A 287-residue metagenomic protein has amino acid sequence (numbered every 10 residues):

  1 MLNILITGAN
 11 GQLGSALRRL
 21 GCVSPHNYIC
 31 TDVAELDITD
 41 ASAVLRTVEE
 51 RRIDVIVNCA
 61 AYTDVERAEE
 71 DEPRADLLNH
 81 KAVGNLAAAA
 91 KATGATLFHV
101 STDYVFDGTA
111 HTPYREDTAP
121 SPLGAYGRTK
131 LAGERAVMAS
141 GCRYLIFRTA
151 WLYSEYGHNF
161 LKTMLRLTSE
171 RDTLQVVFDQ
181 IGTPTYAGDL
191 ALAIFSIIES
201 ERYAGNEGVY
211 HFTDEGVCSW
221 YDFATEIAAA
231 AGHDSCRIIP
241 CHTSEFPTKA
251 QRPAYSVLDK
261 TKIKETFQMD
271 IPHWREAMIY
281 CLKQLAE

Functional and structural regions predicted by a protein language model:
L2-L20: N-terminal Rossmann NAD(P)H-binding glycine-rich loop of SDR-like oxidoreductase domains
I29-D40: Rossmann-fold cofactor-recognition segment
A41-H80, A89: NAD(P)H-binding glycine-rich loop region in Rossmannoid oxidoreductase-like domains and their noncatalytic homologs
L77, K81-N85, V105-F147, W151-L152: Catalytic helix-loop patch of NAD(P)-dependent Rossmann-fold dehydrogenases
R135-G182, G188-S196: NAD(P)-dependent short-chain dehydrogenase/reductase
S200-P247: Mid/C-terminal beta-alpha module of Rossmann-like enzyme folds, strongest in SDR-family dehydrogenases/epimerases
W220, C241-K260, H273: Active-site loop of classical SDR/Rossmann-like NAD(P)-dependent oxidoreductases, centered on the catalytic Tyr-X3-Lys
W274-E287: Amphipathic terminal alpha-helices
